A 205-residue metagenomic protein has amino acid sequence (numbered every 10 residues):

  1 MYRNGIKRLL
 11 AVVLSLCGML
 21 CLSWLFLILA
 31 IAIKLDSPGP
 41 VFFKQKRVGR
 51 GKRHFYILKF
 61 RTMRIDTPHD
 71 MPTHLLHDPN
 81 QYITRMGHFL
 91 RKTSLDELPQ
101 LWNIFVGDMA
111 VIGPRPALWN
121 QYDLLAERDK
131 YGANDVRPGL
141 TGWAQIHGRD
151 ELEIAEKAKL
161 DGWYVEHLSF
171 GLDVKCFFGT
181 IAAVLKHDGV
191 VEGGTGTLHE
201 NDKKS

Functional and structural regions predicted by a protein language model:
M1-D66, N103, F170, K175-S205: A hydrophobic, helix-centered structural microdomain
R3, T67-R85, F89, R115-Y122: Cytosolic-biased juxtamembrane loops and peripheral soluble domains of multi-pass membrane proteins
G18, H88-R91: Surface-exposed charged/polar residues within alpha-helices that form helix-capping/stabilizing sites and interaction
P40, P68, L90, L98 (+1 more regions): A helix-centric hydrophobic-segment signal that preferentially recognizes long, alpha-helical stretches used
F43-Y82, L140-L160: Short, glycine-rich, amphipathic interfacial segments at transmembrane boundaries or analogous
V48, W102-S205: Hydrophobic structural segments characteristic of membrane proteins
